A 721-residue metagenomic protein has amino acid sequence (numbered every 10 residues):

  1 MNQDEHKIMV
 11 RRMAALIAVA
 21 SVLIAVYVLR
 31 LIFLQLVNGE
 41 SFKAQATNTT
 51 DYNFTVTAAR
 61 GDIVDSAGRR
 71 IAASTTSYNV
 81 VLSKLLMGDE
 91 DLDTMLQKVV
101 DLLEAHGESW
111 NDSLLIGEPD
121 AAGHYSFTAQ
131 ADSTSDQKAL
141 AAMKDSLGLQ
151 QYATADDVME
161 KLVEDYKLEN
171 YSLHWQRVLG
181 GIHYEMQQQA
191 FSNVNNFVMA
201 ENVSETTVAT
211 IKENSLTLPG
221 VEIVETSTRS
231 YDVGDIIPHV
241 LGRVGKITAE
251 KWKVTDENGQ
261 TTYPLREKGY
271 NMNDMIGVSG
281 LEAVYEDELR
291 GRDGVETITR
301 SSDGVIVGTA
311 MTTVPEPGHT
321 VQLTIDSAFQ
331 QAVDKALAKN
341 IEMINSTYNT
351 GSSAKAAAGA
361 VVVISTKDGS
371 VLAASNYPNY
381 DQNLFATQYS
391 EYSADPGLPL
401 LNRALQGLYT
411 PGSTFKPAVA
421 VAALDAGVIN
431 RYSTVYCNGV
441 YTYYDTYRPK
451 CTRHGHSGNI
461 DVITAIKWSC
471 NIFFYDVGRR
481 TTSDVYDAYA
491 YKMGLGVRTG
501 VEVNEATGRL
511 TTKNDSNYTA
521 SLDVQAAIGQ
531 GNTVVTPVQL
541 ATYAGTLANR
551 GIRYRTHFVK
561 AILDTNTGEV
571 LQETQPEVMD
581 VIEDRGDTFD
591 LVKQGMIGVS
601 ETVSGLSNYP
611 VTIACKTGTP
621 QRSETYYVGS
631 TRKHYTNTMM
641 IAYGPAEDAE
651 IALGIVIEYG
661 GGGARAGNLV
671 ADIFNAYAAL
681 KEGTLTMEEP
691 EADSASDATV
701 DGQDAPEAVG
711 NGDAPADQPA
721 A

Functional and structural regions predicted by a protein language model:
M1-V314, T350, A354-A360, D704 (+1 more regions): Membrane-proximal periplasmic segments of bacterial cell-envelope enzymes, especially penicillin-binding proteins
A72, Y78, T299-E316, I325 (+8 more regions): Beta-lactam-recognizing serine transpeptidase/beta-lactamase-like catalytic domain environment
L85-L86, I657-G661: A generic structural motif
G88-D91, G245-V254, G427-I429, N549-R555 (+1 more regions): Short helix-capping/linker segments at secondary-structure and domain boundaries
D93-D101, A209, E213, P238-G242 (+17 more regions): Solvent-exposed, polar/charged alpha-helical surfaces in well-ordered, non-transmembrane soluble domains, broadly
Q331-I364, N379: Beta-lactamase-like hydrolase cores
A679-E688: Flexible helix-coil linker/hinge segments at domain or subdomain boundaries
